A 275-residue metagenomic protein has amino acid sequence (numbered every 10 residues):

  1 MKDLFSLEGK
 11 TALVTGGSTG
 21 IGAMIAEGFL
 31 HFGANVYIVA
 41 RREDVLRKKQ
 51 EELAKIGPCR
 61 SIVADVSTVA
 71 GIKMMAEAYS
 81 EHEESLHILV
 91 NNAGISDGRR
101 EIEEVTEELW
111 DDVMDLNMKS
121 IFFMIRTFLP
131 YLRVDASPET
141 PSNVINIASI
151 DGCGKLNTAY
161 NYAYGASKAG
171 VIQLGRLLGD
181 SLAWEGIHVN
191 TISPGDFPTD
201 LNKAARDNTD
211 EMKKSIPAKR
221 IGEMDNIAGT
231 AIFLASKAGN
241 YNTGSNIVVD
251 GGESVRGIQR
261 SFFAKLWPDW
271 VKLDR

Functional and structural regions predicted by a protein language model:
T11, S18-T19: Conserved glycine-rich cofactor-binding loop
R100-I102, T106-M114, M212: Substrate-binding pocket helix/loop in short-chain dehydrogenase/reductase
P130, D180-S181, N240: Alpha-helical segment proximal to the catalytic Tyr-Lys
S137-G170, G175-W184: Catalytic loop of short-chain dehydrogenase/reductase
A183, H188, N242-G244: Short, small/polar-rich loop/turn modules that mediate ligand/substrate recognition or access, typified
I216-I227: A conserved structural motif in NAD(P)-dependent oxidoreductases
N240-S254: Short-chain dehydrogenase/reductase
